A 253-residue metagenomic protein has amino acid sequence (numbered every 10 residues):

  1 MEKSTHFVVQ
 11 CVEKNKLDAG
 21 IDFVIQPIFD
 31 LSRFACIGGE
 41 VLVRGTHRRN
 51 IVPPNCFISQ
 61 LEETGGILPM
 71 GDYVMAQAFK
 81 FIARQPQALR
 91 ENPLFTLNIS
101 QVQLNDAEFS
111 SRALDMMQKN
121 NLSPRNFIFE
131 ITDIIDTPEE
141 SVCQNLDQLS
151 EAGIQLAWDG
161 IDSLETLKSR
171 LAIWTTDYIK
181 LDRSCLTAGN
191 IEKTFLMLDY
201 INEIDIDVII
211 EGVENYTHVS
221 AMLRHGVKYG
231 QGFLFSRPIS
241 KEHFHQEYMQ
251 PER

Functional and structural regions predicted by a protein language model:
M1-D22, G66-P69, Q87-R90, Q118-K119 (+2 more regions): Inter-domain helical "communication" segments and dimerization helices that couple sensory or membrane-embedded modules
M1-F7, C11-K16, L31-S32, R44-N50 (+3 more regions): EAL-family c-di-GMP phosphodiesterase catalytic domain
G20-D22, C56, N92-T96, N126-I128 (+2 more regions): Residues at or immediately flanking beta-strands
D22-S59: A short, well-structured catalytic beta-strand-centered motif of the EAL phosphodiesterase domain for c-di-GMP
L68-S141: Catalytic core of bacterial c-di-GMP phosphodiesterases, primarily the EAL and HD-GYP domains, capturing alpha-helical
S111-D115, C143-Q144, I191-L196: Charged helix-capping and loop-helix junction motifs
M117, L149, M197-I201: Hydrophobic positions in alpha-helices of CheY-like receiver
L146-G153: Mobile, glycine- and charge-enriched loop segments and immediately flanking short secondary-structure elements within
